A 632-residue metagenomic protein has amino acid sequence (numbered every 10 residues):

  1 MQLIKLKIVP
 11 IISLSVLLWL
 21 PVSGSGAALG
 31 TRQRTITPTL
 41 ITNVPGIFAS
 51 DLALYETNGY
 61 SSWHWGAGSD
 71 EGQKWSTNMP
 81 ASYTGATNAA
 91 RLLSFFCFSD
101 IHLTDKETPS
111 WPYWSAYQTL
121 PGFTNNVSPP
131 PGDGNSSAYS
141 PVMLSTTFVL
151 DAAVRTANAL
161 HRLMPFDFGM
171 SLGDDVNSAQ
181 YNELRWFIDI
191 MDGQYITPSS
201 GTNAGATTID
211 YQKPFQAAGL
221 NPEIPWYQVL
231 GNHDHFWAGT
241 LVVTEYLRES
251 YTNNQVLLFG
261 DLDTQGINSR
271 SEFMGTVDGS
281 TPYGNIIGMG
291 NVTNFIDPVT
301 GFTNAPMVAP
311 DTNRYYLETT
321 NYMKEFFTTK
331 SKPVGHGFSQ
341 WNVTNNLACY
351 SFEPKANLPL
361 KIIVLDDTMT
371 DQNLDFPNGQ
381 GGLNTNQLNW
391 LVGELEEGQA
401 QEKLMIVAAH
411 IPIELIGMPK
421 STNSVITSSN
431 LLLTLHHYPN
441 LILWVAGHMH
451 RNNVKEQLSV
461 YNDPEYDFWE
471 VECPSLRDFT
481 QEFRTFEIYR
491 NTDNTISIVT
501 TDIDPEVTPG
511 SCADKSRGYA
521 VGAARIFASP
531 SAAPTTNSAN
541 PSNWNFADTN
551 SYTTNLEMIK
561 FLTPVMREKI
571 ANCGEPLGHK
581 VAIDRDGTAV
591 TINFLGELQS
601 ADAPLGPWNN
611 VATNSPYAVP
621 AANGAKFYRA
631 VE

Functional and structural regions predicted by a protein language model:
M1-I12: Bacterial N-terminal signal peptides that target proteins for export
P10-P21: Bacterial N-terminal signal peptides
A27-H161, D167-F168, Q228, R248-Q401 (+1 more regions): Metal-dependent phosphoesterase/phosphodiesterase active-site architecture
C97-S99, D167-D174, P222-N232, I406-H410 (+2 more regions): Active-site neighborhood of phospho(di)ester-bond hydrolases with catalytic His/Asp-centered motifs
D105, N177-A179, D234-G239, D371-N373 (+3 more regions): Active-site environment of divalent metal-dependent phosphoester hydrolases
V142-G260: Core catalytic region of metal-dependent phosphoesterases/phosphodiesterases, especially metallo-beta-lactamase-like
Q372-N389, E396-V445: Active-site-proximal segments of metal-dependent phosphoesterases and phosphodiesterases across multiple
E575-E632: Short, composition-biased motifs enriched in small/polar/acidic residues
